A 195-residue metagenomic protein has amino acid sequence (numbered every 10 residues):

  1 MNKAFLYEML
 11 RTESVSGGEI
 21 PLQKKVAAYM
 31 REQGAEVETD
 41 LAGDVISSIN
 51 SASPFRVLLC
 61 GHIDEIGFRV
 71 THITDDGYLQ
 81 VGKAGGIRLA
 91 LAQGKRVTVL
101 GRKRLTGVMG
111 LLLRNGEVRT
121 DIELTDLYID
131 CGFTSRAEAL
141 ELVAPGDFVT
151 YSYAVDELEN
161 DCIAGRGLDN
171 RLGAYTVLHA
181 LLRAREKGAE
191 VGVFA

Functional and structural regions predicted by a protein language model:
M1-A195: N-terminal hydrophobic/helix-forming segments and targeting peptides
